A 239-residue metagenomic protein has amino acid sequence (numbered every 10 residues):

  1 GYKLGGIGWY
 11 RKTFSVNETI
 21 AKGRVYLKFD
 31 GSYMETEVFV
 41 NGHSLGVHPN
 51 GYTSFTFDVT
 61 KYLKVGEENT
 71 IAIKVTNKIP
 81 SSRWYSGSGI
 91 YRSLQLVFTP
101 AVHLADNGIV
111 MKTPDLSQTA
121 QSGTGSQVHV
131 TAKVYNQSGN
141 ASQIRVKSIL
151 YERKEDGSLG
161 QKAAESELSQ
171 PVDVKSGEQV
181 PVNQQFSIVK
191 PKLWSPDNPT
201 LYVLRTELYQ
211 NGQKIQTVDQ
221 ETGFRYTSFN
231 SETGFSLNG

Functional and structural regions predicted by a protein language model:
K3-N107, K112, Q137-S138, R153: Accessory beta-strand-rich segments of carbohydrate-active enzymes
I7, G66, G125, D173-Q179: Solvent-exposed, conformationally flexible loop/turn segments
V40, G123-V172, V182-Q184: Beta-strand-rich binding/interaction modules
F57-Y62, Q184-P199: Signal that preferentially marks extracellular ectodomain short beta-strand elements of beta-sandwich modules
I73, S148, L204-T206: Hydrophobic/tyrosine-rich beta-strand signature of extracellular beta-sandwich/beta-rich modules, prominently
T76-S82, L193, Y209-I215: Short acidic/polar inter-strand loop motif in beta-rich domains
G108-V110, R205-N238: N-terminal carbohydrate-binding accessory modules
T113-S126: Short, solvent-exposed loop/linker segments at the N-terminal edge of repeated beta-sheet extracellular domains
